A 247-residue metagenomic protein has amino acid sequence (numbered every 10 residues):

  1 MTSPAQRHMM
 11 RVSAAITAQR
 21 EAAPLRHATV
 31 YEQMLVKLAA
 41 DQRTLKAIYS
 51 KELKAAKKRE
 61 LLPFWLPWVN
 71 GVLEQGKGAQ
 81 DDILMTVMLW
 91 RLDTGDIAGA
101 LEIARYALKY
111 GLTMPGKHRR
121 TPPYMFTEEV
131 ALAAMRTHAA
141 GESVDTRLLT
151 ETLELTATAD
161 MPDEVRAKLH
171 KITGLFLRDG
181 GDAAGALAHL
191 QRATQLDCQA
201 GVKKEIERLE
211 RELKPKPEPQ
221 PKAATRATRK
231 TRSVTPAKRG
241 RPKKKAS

Functional and structural regions predicted by a protein language model:
M1-D81, R105-D160, P215, P219-S247: N-terminal alpha-helical interaction modules that lie
V72, W90-R91, A134, H170 (+2 more regions): Residue at a conserved register position within TPR or TPR-like alpha-solenoid repeats
K77-G78, T121, P162-V165, D197 (+1 more regions): Residue signature of alpha-solenoid helical repeat architecture, marking inter-repeat boundaries and helix-start
T86-V87, R91, V130, R166 (+3 more regions): Structural register within alpha-helical repeat arrays
